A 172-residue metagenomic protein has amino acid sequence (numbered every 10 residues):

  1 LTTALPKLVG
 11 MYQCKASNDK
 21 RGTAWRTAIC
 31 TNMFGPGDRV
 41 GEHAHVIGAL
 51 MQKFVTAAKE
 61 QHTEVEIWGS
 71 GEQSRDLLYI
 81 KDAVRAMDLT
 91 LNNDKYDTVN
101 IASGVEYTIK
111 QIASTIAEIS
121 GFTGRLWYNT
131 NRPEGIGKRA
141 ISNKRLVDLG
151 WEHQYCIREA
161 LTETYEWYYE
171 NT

Functional and structural regions predicted by a protein language model:
T2, P6-C14: Conserved catalytic Lys-bearing alpha helix of Rossmann-like short-chain dehydrogenase/reductases
T2, R26-A49, Q73-S74: Flexible, glycine-rich beta-alpha linker
A4-L5, G41-H45, S103, G137: Residue-level detector of secondary-structure boundary/capping sites
M11-P36, M51, K59-I67: Conserved beta-loop-beta element that borders a ligand/cofactor-binding pocket
L50, T56-T172: C-terminal substrate-binding subdomain of Rossmann-fold SDR/epimerase-dehydratase oxidoreductases
